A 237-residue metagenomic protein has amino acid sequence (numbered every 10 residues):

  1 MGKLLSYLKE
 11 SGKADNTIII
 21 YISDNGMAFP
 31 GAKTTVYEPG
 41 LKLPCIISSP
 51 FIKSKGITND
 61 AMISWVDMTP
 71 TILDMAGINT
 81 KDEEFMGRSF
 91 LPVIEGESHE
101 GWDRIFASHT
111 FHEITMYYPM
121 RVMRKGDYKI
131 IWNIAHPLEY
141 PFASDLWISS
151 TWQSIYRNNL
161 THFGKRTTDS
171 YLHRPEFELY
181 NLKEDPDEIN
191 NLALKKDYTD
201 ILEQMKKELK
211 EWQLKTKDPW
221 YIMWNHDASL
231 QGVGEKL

Functional and structural regions predicted by a protein language model:
M1-L5, K9-E10, T69-L73, L91 (+4 more regions): Non-transmembrane alpha-helical segments in soluble domains of secreted/periplasmic/extracellular proteins
G2-E10, A32-E84, R88-G101: Substrate-binding rim/cap in mid-to-C-terminal beta-strand-loop elements of soluble/periplasmic
K13-I19, G101-W102, G126-Y128: Loop/turn elements at helix/coil->beta-strand transitions in domains of secreted/extracellular proteins
N25-G26: Active-site metal-binding loops of divalent metal-dependent hydrolases
Y37-P39, H112-A193: C-terminal, low-complexity/hydrophilic appendages and adjacent surface loops of extracellular/periplasmic anionic
K42, L160-F177, L182-L237: Long, internal low-complexity/basic segments
I52-M62, A76-K81, S108-P119, K165-T168 (+1 more regions): Active-site rim elements
R104-A107, D227: WW-domain-binding short linear motifs
